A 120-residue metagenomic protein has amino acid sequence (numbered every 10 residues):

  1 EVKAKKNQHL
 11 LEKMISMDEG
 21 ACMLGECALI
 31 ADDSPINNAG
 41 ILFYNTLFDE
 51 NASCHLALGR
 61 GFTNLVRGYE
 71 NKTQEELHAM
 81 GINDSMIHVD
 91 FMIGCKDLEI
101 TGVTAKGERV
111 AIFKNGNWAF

Functional and structural regions predicted by a protein language model:
E1-F120: Metal/cofactor-centered catalytic core regions of large enzymes
